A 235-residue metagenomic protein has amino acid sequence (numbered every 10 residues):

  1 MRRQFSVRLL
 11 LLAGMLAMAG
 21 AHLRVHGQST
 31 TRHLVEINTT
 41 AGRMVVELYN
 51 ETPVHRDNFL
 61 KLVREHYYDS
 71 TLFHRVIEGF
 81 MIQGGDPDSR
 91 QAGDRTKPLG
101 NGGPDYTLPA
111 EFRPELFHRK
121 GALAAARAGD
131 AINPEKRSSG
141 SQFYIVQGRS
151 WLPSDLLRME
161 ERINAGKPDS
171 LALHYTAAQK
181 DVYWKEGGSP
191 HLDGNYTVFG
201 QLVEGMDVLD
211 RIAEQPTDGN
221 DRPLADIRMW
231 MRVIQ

Functional and structural regions predicted by a protein language model:
M1-L11: Bacterial N-terminal signal peptides that target proteins for export
L9-G20: Bacterial N-terminal signal peptides
G20-Q235: Cyclophilin-like peptidyl-prolyl cis-trans isomerases
